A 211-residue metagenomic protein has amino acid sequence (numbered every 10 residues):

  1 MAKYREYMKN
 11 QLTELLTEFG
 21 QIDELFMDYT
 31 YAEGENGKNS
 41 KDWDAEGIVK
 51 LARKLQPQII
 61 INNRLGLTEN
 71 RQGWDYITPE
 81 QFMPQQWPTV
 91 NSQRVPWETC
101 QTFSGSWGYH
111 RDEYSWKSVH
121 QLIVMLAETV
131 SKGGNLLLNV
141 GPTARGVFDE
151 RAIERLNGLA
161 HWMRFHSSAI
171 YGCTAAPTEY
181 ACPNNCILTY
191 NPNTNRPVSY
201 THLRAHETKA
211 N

Functional and structural regions predicted by a protein language model:
M1-R204: Mature catalytic domains of secreted/periplasmic carbohydrate-active enzymes
A205-N211: A short, hydrophobic C-terminal helix/tail in secreted or cell-surface proteins
